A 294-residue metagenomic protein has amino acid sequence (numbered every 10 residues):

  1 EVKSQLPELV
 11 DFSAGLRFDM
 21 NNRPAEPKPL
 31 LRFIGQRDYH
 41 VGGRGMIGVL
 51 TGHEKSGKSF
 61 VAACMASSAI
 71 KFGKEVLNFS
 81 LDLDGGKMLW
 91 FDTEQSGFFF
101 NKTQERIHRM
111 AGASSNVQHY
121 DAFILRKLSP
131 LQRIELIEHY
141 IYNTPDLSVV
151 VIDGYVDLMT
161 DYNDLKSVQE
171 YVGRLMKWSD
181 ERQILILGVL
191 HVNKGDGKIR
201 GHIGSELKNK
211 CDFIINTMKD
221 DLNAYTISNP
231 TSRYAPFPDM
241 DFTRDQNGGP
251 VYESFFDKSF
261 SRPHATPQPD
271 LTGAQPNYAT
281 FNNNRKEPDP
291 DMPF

Functional and structural regions predicted by a protein language model:
E1-V10, R17-I34, S259-F294: Glycine- and charge-rich intrinsically disordered segments
V2-I107: The Walker A/P-loop phosphate-binding site
V49-T51, K55, F60, K166-Q268: Phosphate-binding/switch region of NTP-binding enzymes
H53, L77, D82-S167, S232 (+4 more regions): Conserved inter-motif catalytic segment of the P-loop NTP-binding fold
A63, S67, I141, G173-M176: A structural alpha-helix within SAM-dependent methyltransferase catalytic domains
D146-L147, Q183, C211, P290: Local beta-strand N-terminus motif with an aromatic residue
